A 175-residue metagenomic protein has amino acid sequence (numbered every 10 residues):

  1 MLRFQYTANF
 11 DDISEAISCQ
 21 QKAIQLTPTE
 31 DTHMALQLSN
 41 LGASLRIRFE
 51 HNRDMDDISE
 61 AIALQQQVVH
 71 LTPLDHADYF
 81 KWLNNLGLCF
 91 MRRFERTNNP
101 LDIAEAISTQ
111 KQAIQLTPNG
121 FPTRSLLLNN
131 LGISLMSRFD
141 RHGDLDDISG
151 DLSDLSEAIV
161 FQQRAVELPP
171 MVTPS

Functional and structural regions predicted by a protein language model:
M1-L2, H33-I47, D78-R92, T123-S137: Conserved alpha-helical positions within TPR/SEL1-like repeat arrays
L2-F4, D144-S175: Intrinsically disordered, low-complexity linker/propeptide segments enriched in Ser/Thr/Gly/Pro and acidic residues
F10, K22-A35, N52, Q67-F80 (+3 more regions): Flexible helix-coil transition and linker loops at the boundaries of alpha-helical arrays
D11, T32-Q37, D56-S59, A77-W82 (+4 more regions): Residues within HEAT/ARM-like alpha-solenoid scaffolds
S14, S18, S59, S108 (+4 more regions): Serine residues within intrinsically disordered or low-complexity segments
